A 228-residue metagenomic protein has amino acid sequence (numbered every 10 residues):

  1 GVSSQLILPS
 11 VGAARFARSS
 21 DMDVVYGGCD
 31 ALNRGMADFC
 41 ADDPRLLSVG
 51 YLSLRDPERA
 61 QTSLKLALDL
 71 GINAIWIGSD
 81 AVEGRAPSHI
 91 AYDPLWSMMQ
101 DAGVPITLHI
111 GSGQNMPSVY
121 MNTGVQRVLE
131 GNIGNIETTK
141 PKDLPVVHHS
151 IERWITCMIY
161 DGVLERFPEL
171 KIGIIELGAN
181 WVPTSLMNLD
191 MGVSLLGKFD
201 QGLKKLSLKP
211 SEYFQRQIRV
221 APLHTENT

Functional and structural regions predicted by a protein language model:
G1-G78: Mid-domain alpha/beta scaffold segments of enzyme catalytic cores
D43-L47, L52, E58, T62-T228: Catalytic pocket-lining loop regions of alpha/beta-barrel enzymes, especially the amidohydrolase/enolase/GH5 lineages
